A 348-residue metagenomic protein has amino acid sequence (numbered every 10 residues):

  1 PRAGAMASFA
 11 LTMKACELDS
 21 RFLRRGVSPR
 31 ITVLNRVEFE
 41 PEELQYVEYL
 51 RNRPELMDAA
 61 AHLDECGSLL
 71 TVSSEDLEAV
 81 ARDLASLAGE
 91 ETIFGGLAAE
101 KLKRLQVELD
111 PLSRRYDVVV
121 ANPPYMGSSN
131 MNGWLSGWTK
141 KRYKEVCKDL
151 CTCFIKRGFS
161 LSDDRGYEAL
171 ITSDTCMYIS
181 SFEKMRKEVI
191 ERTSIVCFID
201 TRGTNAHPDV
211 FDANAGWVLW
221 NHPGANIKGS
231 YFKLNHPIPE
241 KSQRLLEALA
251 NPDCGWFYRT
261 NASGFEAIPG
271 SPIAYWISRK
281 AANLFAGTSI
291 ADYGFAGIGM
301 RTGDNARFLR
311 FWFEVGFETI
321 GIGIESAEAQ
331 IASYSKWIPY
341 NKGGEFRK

Functional and structural regions predicted by a protein language model:
P1-A3, Y125, K144-D200, W217: Conserved Class I SAM-dependent methyltransferase catalytic core
A5-S8, N130-M131, I179-M185, V210-D212: A short acidic (Asp/Glu
A7, L112-G133, G158-L161, E168-S173: Conserved proline-anchored active-site loop of SAM-dependent methyltransferases that bridges a beta-strand
A10, R21, G26-D117, E191-V196 (+1 more regions): Polynucleotide-recognition surfaces of large bacterial nucleic-acid defense/processing enzymes
E43-L44, S128-L135, I179-E183, K228: Short, solvent-exposed loop/turn and secondary-structure capping segments
M126-C147: Mobile active-site "lid"/loop adjacent to the S-adenosyl-L-methionine
